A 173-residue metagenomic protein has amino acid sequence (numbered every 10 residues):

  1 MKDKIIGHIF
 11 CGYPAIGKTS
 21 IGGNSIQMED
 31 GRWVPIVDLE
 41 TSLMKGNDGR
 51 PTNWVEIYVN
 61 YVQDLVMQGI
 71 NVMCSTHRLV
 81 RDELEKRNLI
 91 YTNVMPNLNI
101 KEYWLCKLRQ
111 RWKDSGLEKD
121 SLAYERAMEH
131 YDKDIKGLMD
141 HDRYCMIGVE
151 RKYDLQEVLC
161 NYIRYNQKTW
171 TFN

Functional and structural regions predicted by a protein language model:
M1-I5: Phosphate-binding P-loop
I6-E29: Glycine-rich phosphate-binding P-loop
H8-F10, V37, I90-V94, C145-G148: Hydrophobic/aromatic beta-strand patches that form the interior of the parallel beta-sheet core in alpha/beta enzyme
C11-Y13, C74-R78, P96, G148-K152: Structural motif
G22-M28, R81-R87, L138-M139: Short loop/helix-cap segments at secondary-structure boundaries that form the rim of catalytic
G31-T92: Conserved nucleotide-sensing/catalytic segment adjacent to the nucleotide-binding pocket in NTP-handling enzymes
R87-D140: A glycine- and Lys/Arg-enriched "phosphate-lid" helix/loop adjacent to the NTP-binding pocket of small-molecule kinases
K133-N173: NTP-dependent small-molecule kinase module
